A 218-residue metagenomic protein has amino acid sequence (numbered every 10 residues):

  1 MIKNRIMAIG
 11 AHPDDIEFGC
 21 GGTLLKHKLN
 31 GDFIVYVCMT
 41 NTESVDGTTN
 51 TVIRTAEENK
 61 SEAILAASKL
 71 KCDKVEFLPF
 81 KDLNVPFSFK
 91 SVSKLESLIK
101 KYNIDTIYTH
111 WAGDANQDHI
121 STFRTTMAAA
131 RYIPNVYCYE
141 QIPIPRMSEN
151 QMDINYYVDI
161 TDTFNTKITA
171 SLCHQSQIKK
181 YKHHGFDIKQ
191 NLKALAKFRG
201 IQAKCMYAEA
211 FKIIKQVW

Functional and structural regions predicted by a protein language model:
M1-M7, K26, K74, V85-W218: Metal-dependent de-N-acetylase/amidase catalytic core
M1-Y102, Y132, K212-I213: Active-site rim/loop-helix segments in enzyme catalytic domains that contact anionic ligands
